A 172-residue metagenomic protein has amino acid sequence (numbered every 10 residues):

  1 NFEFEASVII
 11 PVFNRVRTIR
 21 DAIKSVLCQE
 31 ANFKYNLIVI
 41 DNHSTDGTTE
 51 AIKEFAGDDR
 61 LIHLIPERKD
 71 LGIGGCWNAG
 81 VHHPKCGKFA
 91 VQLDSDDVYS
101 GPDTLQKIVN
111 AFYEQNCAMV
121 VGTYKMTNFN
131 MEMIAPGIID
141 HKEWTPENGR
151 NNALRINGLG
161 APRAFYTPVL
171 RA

Functional and structural regions predicted by a protein language model:
E5-S7, N36: Cell-envelope/extracellular polymer assembly enzymes that use nucleotide-activated donors
K24-K34: Short, acidic, metal-binding catalytic loop of nucleotide-sugar glycosyltransferases
V26, N42-H43, L71, S95-D96: Conserved short acidic donor-positioning loop in nucleotide-sugar-dependent glycosyltransferases
D41-E50, K69: A conserved acidic beta->alpha catalytic loop
E67-K85: Glycine-rich, basic loop-to-helix element that forms the pyrophosphate-binding segment of sugar-nucleotide handling
G87-V98: Short beta-strand-to-loop acidic/aromatic patch adjacent to the donor-nucleotide binding site
D103-P136: Conserved donor NDP-sugar-binding/catalytic core segment of glycosyltransferases
T123, P136-I156, G160: Short, flexible, basic/aromatic active-site loop/helix in glycosyltransferases
